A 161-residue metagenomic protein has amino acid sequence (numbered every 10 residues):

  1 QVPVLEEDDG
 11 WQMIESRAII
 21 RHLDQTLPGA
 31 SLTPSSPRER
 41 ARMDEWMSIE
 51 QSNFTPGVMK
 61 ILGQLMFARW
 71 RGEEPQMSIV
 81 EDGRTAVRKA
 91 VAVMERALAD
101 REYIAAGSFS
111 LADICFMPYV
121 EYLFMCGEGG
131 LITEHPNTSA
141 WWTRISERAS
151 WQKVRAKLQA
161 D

Functional and structural regions predicted by a protein language model:
Q1-E81: GST-like domain detector, emphasizing the conserved glutathione-binding G-site in the N-terminal thioredoxin-like
V4, A30-S35, P56-V58, Y103-G107 (+2 more regions): Short, hydrophobic secondary-structure boundary micro-motifs
A18, N137, S150: Residue-level recognition of oxygen-bearing side chains
D24, Y119-V120, R155: Active-site-flanking alpha-helical
L27, L98-R101, A149, L158: A general structural signal marking secondary-structure boundaries and capping sites
W46-E147: GST-like fold's C-terminal all-alpha helical module
F67, Q159-D161: Carbohydrate-binding/catalytic loop surfaces
